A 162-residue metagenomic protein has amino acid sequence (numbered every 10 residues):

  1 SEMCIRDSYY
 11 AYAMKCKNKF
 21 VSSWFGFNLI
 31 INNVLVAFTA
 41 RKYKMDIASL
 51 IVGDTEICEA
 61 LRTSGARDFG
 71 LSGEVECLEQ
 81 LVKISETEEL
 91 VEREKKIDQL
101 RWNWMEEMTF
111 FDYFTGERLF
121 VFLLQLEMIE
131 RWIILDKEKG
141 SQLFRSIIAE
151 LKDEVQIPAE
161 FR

Functional and structural regions predicted by a protein language model:
S1-E2, R6-R162: Extended alpha-helical surfaces
